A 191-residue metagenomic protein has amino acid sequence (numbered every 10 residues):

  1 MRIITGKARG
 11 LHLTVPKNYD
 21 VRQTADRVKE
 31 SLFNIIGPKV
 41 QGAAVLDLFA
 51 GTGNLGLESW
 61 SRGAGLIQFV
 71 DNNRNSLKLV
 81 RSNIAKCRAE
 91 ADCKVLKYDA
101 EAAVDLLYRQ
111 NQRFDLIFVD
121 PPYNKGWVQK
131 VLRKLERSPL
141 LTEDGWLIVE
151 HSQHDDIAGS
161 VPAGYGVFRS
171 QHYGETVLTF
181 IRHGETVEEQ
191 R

Functional and structural regions predicted by a protein language model:
M1-R191: Class I S-adenosyl-L-methionine-dependent methyltransferase catalytic core
